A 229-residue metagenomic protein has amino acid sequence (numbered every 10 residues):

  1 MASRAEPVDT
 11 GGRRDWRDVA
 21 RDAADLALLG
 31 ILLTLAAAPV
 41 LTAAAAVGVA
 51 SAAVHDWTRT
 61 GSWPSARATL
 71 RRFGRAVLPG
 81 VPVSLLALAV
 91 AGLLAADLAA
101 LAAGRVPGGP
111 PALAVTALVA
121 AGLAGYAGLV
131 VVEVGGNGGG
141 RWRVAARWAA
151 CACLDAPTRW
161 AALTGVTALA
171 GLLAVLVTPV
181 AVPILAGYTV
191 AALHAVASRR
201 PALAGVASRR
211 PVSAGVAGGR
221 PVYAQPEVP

Functional and structural regions predicted by a protein language model:
M1-T116, A124-P229: Helix-coil boundary and N-terminal low-complexity module in membrane systems
